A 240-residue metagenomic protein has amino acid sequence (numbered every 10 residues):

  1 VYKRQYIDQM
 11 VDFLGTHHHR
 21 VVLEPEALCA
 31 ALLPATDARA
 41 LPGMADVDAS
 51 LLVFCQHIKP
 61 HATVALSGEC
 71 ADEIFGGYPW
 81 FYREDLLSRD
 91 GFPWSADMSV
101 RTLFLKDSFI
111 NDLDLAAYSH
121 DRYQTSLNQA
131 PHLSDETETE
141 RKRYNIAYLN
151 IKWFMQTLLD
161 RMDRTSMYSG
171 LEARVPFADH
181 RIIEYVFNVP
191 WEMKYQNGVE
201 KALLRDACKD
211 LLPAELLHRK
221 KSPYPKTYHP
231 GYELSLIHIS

Functional and structural regions predicted by a protein language model:
K3-D135, T139-I146, R164-L211, H229 (+1 more regions): ATP-dependent adenylate-handling active sites, centered on carboxylate activation for C-N bond formation
N150-R164, V186: Short Ser/Thr-interspersed hydrophobic loop/turn segments at strand-loop and sheet-helix junctions that line or gate
L159, L211-L212: Conserved cytochrome P450 K-helix E-x-x-R motif and the immediately C-terminal K′/meander segment
L212-L236, S240: PAPS-dependent sulfotransferase catalytic core
